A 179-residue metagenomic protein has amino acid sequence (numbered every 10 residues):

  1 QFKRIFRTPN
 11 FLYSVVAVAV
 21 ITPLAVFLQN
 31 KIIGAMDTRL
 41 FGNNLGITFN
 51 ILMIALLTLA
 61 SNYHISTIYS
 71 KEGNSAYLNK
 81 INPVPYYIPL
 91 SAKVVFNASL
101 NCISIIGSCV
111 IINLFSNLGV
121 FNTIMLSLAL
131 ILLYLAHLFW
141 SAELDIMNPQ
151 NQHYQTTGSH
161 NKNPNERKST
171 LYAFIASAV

Functional and structural regions predicted by a protein language model:
Q1-S75, P85-V179: Hydrophobic alpha-helical transmembrane segments of membrane proteins
